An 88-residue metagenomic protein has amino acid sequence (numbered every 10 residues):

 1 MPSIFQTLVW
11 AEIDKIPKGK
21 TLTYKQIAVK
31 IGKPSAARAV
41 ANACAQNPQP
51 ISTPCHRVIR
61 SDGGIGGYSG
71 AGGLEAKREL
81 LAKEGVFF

Functional and structural regions predicted by a protein language model:
M1-F88: Nucleic acid-binding interface residues in structured DNA/RNA-binding domains, emphasizing the DNA-engaging scaffolds
